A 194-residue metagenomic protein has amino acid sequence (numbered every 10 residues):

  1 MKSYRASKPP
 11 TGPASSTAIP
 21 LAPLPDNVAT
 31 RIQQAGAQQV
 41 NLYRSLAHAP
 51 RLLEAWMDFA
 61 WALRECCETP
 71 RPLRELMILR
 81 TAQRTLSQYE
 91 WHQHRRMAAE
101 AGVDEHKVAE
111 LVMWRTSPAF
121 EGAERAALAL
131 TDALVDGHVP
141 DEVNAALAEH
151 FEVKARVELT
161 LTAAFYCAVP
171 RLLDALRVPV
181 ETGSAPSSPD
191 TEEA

Functional and structural regions predicted by a protein language model:
M1-A194: Hydrophobic alpha-helical segments
